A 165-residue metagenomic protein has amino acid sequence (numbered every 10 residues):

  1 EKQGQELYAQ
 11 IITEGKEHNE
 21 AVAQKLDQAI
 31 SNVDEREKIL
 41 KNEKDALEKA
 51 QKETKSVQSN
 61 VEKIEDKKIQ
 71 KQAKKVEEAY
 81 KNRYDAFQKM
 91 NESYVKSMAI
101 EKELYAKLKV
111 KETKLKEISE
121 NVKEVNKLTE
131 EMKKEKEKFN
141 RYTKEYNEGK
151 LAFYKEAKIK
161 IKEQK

Functional and structural regions predicted by a protein language model:
E1, L40-E43, L47, Y94 (+3 more regions): Amphipathic alpha-helical coiled-coil segments
E1-A21: Long, hydrophobic/aromatic N-terminal blocks
E14-K123: Extended amphipathic alpha-helical interaction segments
E117-K165: Extracytoplasmic/luminal low-complexity segments enriched in Pro/Gly and acidic/polar residues that act as flexible
